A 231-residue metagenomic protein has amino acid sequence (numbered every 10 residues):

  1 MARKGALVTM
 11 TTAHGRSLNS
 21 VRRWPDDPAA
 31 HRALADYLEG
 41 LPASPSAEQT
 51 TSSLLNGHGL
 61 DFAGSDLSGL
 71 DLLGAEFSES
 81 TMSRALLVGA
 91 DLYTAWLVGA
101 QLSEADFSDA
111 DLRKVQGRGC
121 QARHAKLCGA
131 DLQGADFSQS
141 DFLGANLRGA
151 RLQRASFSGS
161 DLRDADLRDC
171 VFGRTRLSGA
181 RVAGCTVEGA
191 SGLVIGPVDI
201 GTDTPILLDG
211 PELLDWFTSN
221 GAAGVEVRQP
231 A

Functional and structural regions predicted by a protein language model:
A2-A231: Tandem repeat scaffolds
